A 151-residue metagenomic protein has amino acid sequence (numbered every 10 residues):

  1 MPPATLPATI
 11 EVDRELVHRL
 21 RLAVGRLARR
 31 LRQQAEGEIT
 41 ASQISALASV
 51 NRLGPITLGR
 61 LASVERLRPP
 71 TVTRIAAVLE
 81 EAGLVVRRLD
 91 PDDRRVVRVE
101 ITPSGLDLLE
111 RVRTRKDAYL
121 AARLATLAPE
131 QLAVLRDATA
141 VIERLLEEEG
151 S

Functional and structural regions predicted by a protein language model:
M1-A41: N-terminal leader segment of winged-helix/HTH proteins
E11-V12, L89, R123-T126, L146-S151: Amphipathic alpha-helical linker/stalk segments
R19, A23-R26, S104, V134 (+1 more regions): Charged, amphipathic alpha-helical oligomerization/scaffolding segments
R29-T71, A76, A82, R98: N-terminal helix-turn-helix DNA-binding core of bacterial DNA-binding proteins
Q34-G37, D107-R111, R144: Helical hydrophobic small-molecule/effector-binding pocket
A77-A133, D137: Charged, amphipathic alpha-helical coiled-coil/dimerization segments
A133-S151: Exposed, interaction-prone assembly regions rather than primary DNA-binding/catalytic cores
